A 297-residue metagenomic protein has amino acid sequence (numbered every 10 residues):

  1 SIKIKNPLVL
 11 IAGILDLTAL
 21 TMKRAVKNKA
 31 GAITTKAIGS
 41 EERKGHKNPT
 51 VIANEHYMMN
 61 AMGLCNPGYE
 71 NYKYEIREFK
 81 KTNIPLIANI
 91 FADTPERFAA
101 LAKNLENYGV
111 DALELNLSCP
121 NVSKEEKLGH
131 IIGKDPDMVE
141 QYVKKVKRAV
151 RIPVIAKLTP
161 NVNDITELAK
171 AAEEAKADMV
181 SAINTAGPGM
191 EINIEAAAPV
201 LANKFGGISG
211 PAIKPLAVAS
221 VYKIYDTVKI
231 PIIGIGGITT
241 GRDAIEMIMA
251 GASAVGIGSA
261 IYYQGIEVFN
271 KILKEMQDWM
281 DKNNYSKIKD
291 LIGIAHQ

Functional and structural regions predicted by a protein language model:
S1-L86, F91-D93: N-terminal capping/small domains of soluble enzymes
V9-I11, I87-N89, V154-K157, I233-G234 (+1 more regions): Short catalytic-loop micro-motif centered on adjacent basic/acidic residues
G13, I38, S118, T185 (+1 more regions): Flexible loop residues that form catalytic and substrate-binding hotspots at small-molecule/glycan-binding clefts
G13-I14, G236-I238: Active-site metal-binding loops of divalent metal-dependent hydrolases
K23-N28, A32, D93-I233, R242-A252: Alpha/beta enzyme core
E42-H46, M190-N193, Q264-V268: Short, charged, surface-exposed secondary-structure boundary motifs
I208-V228, T239-Q297: Alpha/beta catalytic cores of nucleotide-metabolism and tRNA/nucleoside-modifying enzymes
